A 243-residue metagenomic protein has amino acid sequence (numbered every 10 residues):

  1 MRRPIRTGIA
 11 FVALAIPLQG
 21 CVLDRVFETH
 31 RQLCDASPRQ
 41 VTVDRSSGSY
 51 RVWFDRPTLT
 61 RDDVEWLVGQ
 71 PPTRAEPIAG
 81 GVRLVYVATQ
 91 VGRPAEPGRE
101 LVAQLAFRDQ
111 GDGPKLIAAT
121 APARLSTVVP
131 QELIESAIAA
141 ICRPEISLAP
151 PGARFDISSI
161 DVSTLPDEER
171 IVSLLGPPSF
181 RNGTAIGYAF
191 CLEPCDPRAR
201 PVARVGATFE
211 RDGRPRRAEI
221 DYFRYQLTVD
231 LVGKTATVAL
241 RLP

Functional and structural regions predicted by a protein language model:
M1-I9: Bacterial N-terminal signal peptides that target proteins for export
P17-G20: C-terminal motif of bacterial Sec signal peptides marking the signal peptidase cleavage site
D24-P243: A cross-family detector of function-defining hotspots
